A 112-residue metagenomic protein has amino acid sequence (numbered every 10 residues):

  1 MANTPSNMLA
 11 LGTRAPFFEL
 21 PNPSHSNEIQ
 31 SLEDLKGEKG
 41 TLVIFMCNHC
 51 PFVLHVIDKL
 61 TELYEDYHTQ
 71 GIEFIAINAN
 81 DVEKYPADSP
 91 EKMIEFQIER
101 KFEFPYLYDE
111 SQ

Functional and structural regions predicted by a protein language model:
M1-Q112: Chalcogenol-based redox active-site neighborhoods
